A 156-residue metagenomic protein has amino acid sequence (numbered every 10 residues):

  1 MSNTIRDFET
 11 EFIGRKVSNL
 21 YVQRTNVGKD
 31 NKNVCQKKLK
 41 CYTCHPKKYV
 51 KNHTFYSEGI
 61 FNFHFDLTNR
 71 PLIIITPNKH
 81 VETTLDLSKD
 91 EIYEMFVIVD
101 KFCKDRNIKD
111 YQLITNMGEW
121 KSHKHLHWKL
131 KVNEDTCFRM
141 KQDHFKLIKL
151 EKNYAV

Functional and structural regions predicted by a protein language model:
S2-V156: HIT superfamily nucleotide-processing domains
